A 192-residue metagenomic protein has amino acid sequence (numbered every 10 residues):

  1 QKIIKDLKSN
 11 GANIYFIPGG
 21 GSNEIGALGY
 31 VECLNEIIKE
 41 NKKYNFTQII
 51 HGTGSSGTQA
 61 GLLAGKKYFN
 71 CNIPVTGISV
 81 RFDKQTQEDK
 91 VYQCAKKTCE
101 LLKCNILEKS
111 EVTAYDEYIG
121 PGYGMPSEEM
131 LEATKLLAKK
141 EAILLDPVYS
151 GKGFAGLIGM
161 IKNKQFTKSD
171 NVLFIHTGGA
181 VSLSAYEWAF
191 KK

Functional and structural regions predicted by a protein language model:
Q1-K42, N105, E111-A133: Small/polar-residue-rich loop-to-helix segments that shape phosphate-bearing ligand pockets
I3, G26-G29, C33, T58 (+3 more regions): General structural feature for long, well-ordered alpha-helical segments within catalytic domains of soluble enzymes
I4-K8, I38-N41, K66, A95-L102 (+3 more regions): Structural signal for hydrophobic packing residues in well-ordered secondary-structure cores of soluble enzyme domains
Y15, I50, N171-L173: Conserved beta-strand elements of the Class I
G19, V80, D116, P147 (+1 more regions): Short glycine-centered, acidic/aromatic-flanked micro-motifs in structured strand/loop junctions that mark active-site
A27-T113, I175-K192: Glycine-rich phosphate/pyrophosphate-binding loop at beta-loop-alpha junctions
K42-Q48, D146, T167-S169: Short helix-loop-beta connector
K109-K168: Active-site-adjacent helical/loop segments in soluble small-molecule enzymes
